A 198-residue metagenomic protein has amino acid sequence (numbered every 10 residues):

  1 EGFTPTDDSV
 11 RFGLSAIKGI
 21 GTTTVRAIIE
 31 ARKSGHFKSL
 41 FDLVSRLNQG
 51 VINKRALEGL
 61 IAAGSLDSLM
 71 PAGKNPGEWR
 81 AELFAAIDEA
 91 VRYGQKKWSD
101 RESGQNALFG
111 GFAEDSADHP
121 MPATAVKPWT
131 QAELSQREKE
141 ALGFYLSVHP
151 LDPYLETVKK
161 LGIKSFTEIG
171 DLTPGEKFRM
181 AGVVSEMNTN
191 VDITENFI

Functional and structural regions predicted by a protein language model:
E1-T173: Sliding clamp-binding short linear motifs that recruit DNA-associated proteins to replication/repair hubs
G175-N188: OB-fold and OB-like beta-barrel modules that bind single-stranded nucleic acids
V191-I198: Short aromatic-glycine-enriched beta-strand elements
